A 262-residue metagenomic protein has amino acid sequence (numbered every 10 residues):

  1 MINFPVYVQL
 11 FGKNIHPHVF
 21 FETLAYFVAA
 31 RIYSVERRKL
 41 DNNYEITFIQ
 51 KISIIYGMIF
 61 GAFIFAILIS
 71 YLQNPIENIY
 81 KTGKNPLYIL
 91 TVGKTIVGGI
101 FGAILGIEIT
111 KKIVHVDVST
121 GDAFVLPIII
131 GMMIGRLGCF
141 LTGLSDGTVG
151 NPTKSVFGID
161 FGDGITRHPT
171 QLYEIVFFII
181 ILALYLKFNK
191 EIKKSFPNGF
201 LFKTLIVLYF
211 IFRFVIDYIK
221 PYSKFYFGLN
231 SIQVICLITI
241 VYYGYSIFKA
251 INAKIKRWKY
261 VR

Functional and structural regions predicted by a protein language model:
M1-R262: A feature for loop-to-transmembrane-helix boundaries and adjacent hydrophobic helices in multi-pass integral membrane
